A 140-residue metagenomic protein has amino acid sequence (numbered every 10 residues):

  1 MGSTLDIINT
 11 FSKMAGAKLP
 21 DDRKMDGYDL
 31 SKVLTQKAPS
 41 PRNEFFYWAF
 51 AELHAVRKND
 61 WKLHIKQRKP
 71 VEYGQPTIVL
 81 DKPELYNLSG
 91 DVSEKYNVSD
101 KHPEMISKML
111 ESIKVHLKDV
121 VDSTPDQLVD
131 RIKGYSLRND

Functional and structural regions predicted by a protein language model:
M1-K58, P125: Polar, surface-exposed loop/tail segments that function as active-site lids or cofactor/substrate-recognition elements
I7, K58, L63, Q67-P70 (+2 more regions): Long, internal low-complexity/basic segments
K32, V71-E72: A generic local structural motif
F46, Q75-I78: Generic marker of residues within folded, mature protein domains
